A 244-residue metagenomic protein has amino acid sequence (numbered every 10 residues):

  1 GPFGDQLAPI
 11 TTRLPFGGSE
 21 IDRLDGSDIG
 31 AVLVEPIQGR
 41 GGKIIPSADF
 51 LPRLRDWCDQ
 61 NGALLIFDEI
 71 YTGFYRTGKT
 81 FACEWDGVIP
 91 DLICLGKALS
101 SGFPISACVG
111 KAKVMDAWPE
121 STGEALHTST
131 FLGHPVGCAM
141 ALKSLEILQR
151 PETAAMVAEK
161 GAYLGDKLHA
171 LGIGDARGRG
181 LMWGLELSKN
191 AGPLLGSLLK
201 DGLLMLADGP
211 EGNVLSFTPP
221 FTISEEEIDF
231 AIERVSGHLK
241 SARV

Functional and structural regions predicted by a protein language model:
G1-V244: Conserved N-terminal phosphate-binding loop of PLP-dependent enzymes in the Aspartate aminotransferase
